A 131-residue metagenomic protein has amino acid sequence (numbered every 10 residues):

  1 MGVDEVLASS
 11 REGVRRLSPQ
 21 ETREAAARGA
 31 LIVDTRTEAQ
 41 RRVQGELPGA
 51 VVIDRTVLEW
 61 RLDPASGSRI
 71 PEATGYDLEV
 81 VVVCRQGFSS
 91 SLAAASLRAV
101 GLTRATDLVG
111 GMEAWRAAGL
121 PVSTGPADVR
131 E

Functional and structural regions predicted by a protein language model:
M1-L31, E38-E79, F88-E131: Rhodanese-like catalytic fold shared by cysteine-dependent sulfurtransferases and DSP/PTP-type phosphatases
V83: Short, surface-exposed ligand- or partner-binding patches at beta-edge/loop junctions that are enriched in aromatics
